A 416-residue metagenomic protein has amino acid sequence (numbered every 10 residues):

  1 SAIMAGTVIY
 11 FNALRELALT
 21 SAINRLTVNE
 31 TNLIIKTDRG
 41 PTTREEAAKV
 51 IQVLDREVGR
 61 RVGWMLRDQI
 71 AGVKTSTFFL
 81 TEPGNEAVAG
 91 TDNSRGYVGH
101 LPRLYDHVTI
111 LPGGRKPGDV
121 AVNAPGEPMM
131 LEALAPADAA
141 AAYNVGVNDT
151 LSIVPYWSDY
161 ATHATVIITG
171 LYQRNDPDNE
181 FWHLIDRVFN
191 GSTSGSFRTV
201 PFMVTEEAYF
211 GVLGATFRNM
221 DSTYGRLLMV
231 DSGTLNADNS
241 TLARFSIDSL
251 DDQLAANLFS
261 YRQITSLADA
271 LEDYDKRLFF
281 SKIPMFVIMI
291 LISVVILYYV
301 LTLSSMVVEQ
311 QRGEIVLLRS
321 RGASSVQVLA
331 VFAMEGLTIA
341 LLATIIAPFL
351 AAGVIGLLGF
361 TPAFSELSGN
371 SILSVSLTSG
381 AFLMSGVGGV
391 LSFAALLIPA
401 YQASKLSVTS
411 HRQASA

Functional and structural regions predicted by a protein language model:
S1-V294, S379: Membrane transport/envelope proteins' first extracytoplasmic loop
Y105, L267, Y274, M306 (+5 more regions): Helix-loop-helix transmembrane hairpins and adjacent membrane-interface loops of multi-pass inner-membrane proteins
N148, G322, A347: Conserved G/P- and acidic residue-centered "switch" motifs that form tight phosphate/ATP-binding loops in soluble
Q263-A268, Q402-V408: Juxtamembrane amphipathic/hinge helix adjacent to a transmembrane helix
K276-F279, I283-F286, G313, L317 (+3 more regions): Internal alpha-helical transmembrane segments of multi-pass membrane proteins, especially GPCRs
P284-S305, V390: Selective detector of the "anchor" transmembrane alpha-helix that sits immediately C-terminal
Y298-A340, L406-T409, A414-S415: Interfacial "coupling" helices/loops that link adjacent transmembrane helices in transporter permeases
L301-S304, G313, L337-G369, S379-K405: Small-residue-rich transmembrane alpha-helices
